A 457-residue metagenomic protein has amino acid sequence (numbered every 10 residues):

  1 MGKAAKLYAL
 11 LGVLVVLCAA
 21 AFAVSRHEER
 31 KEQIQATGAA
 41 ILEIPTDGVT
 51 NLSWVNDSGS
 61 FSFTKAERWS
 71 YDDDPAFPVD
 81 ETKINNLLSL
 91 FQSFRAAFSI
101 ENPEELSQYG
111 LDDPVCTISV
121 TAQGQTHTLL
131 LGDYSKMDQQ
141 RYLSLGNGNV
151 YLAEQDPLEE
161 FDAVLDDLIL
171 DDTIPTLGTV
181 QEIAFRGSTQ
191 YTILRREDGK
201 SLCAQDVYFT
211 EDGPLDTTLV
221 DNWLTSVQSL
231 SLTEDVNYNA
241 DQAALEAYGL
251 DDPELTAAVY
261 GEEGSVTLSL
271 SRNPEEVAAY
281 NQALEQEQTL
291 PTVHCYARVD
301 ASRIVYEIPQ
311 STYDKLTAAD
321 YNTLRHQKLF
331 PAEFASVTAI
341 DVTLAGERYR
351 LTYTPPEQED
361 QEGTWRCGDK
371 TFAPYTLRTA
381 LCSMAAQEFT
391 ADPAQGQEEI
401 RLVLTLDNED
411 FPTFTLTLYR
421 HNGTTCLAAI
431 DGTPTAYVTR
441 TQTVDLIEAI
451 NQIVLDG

Functional and structural regions predicted by a protein language model:
M1-G457: Secondary-structure "cap/kink" motif recognition
